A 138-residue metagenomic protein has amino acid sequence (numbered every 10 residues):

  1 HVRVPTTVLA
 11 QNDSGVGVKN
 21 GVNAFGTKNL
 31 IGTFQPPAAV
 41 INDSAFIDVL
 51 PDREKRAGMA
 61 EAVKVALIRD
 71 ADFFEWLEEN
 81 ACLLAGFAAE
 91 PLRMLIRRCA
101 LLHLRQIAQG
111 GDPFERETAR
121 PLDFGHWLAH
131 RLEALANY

Functional and structural regions predicted by a protein language model:
H1-L83: A glycine/threonine-rich phosphate-anchoring loop and its flanking beta-alpha core in nucleotide/phosphate-binding
W76, N80-Y138: Active-site segments that bind and position negatively charged phosphate/pyrophosphate groups
